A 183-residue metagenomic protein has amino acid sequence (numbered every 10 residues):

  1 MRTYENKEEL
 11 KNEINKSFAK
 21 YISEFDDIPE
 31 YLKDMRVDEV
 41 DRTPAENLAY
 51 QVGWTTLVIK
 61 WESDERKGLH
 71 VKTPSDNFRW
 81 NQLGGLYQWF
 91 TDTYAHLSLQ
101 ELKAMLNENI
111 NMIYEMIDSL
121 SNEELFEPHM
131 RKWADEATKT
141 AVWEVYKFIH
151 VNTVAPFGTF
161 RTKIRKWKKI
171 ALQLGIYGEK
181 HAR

Functional and structural regions predicted by a protein language model:
M1-E8, G178-R183: Basic/polar N-terminal segments that are highly enriched at the extreme N-terminus, encompassing both cleavable
R2-E5, L86-Q100, K139-K147: Acidic/His metal-coordination segments adjacent to aromatic residues that form catalytic metal sites in metalloenzymes
Y4-L32, G53-S63, A155-G158: Alpha-helical bundle segments that constitute or directly flank the non-heme di-iron/ferroxidase center
K7, K11-I14, L102-L106, Y146 (+1 more regions): Hydrophobic packing residues in well-ordered alpha-helices of helical domains and bundles
A19, E30, T56, N111 (+2 more regions): Generic structural signal for secondary-structure transition and capping sites
K20, E24, M112, M116 (+1 more regions): Amphipathic alpha-helical segments that form well-ordered structural scaffolds and often line/cohere around active
D34-G85, P128-R183: Short, contiguous alpha-helical
Q82-E127: Acidic/histidine-rich alpha-helical segments that form the ligand environment of transition-metal centers
